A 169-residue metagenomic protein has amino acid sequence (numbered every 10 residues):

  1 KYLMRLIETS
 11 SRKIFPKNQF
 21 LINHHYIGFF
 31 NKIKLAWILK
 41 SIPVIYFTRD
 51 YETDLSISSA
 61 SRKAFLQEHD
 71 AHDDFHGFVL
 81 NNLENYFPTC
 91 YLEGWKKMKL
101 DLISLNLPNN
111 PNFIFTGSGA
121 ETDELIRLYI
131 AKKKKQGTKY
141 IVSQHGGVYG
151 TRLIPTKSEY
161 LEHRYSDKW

Functional and structural regions predicted by a protein language model:
K1-W169: Catalytic-core helical/loop segments in enzymes performing group transfer/polymerization on anionic/lipid-linked
